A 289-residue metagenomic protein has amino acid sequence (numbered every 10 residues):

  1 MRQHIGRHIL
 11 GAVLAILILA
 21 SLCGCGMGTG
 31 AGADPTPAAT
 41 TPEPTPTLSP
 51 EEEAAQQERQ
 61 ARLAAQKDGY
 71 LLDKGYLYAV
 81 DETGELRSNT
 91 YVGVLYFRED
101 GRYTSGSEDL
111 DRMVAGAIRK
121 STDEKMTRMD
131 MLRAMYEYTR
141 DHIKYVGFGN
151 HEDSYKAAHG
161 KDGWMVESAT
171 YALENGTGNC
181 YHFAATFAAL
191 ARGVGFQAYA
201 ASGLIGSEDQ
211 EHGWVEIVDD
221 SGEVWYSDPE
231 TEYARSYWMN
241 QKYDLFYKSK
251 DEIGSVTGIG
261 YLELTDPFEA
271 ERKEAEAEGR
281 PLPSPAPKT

Functional and structural regions predicted by a protein language model:
H4-T29: Sec-dependent N-terminal signal peptides of Gram-positive bacterial secreted proteins and lipoproteins
L22, G26-R112, D130, G203-L204 (+5 more regions): Extracellular adhesion/carbohydrate-binding repeat motifs centered on closely spaced tryptophans
G75-Y76, G93, S221-T289: His-Asp-centered catalytic microenvironments across diverse enzyme cores, prominently the transglutaminase-like
E108-A172, T265-E269, A275-G279, A286: Secondary-structure boundary elements
M131, M135, G176-A191: Active-site nucleophilic cysteine motif
N150, A158-L173, T177, A184 (+1 more regions): Catalytic cysteine-centered active-site loop
H182-K248: Hydrophobic/aromatic-rich core segments of domains that either
